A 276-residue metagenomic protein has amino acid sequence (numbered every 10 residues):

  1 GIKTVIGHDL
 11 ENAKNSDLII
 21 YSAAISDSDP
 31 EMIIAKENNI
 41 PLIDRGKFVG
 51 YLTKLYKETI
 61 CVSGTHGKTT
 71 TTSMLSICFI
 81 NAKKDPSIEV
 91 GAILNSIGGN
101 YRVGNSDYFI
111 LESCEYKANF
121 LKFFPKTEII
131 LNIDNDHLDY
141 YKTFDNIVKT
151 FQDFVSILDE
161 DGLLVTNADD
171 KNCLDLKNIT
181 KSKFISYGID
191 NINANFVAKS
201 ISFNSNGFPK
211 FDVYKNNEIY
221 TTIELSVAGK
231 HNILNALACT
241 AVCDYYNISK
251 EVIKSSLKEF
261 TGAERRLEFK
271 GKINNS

Functional and structural regions predicted by a protein language model:
G1-I2, V213: Conserved catalytic and cofactor-binding micro-motifs that handle phosphate-bearing ligands or nucleotide cofactors
I2-K3, S276: Short, conserved active-site loop motifs that form the nucleotide-linked donor/cofactor pocket
K3-N15: Short acidic low-complexity segments
E11-K14, A23-A168, N172-K183, L237-Y246 (+1 more regions): Phosphate-binding loop of NTP-binding sites
S22, Y141-V148, G162, N178-S276: Adenine nucleotide phosphate-binding catalytic loops in nucleotide-utilizing enzymes
